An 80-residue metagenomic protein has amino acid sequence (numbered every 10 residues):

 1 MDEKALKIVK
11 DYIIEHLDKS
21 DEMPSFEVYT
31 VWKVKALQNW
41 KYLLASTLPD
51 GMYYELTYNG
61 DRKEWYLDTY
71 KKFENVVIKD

Functional and structural regions predicted by a protein language model:
M1-L43: Negatively charged, low-complexity tracts enriched in Asp/Glu with abundant Ser/Thr
D21, S25, G60, K72-E74: Generic preference for flexible, low-structure residues
V28-E64: Amphipathic, interaction-prone secondary-structure segments
R62-D80: A short, surface-exposed interaction/processing loop segment used at functional sites
